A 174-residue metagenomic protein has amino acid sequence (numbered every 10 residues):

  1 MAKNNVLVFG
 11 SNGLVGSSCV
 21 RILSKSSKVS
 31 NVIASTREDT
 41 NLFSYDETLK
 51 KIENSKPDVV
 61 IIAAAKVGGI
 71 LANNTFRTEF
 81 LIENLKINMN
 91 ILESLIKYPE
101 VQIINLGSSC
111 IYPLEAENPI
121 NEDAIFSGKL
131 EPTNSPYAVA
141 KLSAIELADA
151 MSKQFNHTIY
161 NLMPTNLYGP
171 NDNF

Functional and structural regions predicted by a protein language model:
N4-K25: N-terminal Rossmann NAD(P)H-binding glycine-rich loop of SDR-like oxidoreductase domains
F9, S35, A63-K66, I103-S109 (+1 more regions): SDR active-site strand-loop-helix element
S30-K50: Adenosine-cofactor binding site in Rossmann-like domains, unifying the SAM/SAH pocket of S-adenosylmethionine-dependent
F43, S109-Y112, L167-G169: Conserved sequence/active-site signature of Rossmann-fold short-chain dehydrogenase/reductase
F43, T75-I87, E131, S135 (+1 more regions): Glycine-rich NAD(P)-binding loop of the Rossmann-fold in SDR/ketoreductase-type enzymes
D46-N84: NAD(P)H-binding glycine-rich loop region in Rossmannoid oxidoreductase-like domains and their noncatalytic homologs
M89-N134, Y160: Conserved Rossmann-fold NAD(P)-dependent oxidoreductase catalytic core, especially the SDR/UDP-sugar
L114, P132-M163: Active-site Tyr-X1-5-Lys
